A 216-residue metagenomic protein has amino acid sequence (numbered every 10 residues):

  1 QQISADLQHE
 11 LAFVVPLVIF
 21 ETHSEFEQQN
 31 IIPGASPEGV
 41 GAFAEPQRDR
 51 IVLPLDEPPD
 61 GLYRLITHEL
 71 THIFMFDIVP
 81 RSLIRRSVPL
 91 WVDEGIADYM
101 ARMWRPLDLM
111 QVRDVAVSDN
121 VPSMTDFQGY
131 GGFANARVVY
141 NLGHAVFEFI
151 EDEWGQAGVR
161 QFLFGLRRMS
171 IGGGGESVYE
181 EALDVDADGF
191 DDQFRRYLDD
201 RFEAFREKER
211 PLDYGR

Functional and structural regions predicted by a protein language model:
Q1-V18, T22-E25, T67-L70, F74: Zn2+-dependent metallopeptidase catalytic core
L11-V14, G34-A35, D56-G61: A broad, low-specificity signal for short, low-complexity segments enriched in glycine/proline and polar/charged
P16, R50-V52: Generic structural signal for residues positioned in beta-strands
I19-H23, L55-E57, L166: A mature extracytoplasmic/lumenal domain signature
H23-G39: Charged, often glycine-rich, active-site loop that binds/positions anionic groups
A35-R50, D60-L65, I73, D77-D213: Acidic/His/Gly-enriched intrinsically disordered linker/tail segments that often contain short helix/coil "MoRF-like"
